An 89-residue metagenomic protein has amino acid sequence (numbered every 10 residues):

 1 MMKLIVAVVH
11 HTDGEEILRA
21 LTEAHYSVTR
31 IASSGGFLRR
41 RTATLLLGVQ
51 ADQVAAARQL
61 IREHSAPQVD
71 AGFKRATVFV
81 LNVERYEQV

Functional and structural regions predicted by a protein language model:
M1-V89: Positively charged, small/polar-rich N-terminal and surface patches that mediate targeting and assembly and bind
